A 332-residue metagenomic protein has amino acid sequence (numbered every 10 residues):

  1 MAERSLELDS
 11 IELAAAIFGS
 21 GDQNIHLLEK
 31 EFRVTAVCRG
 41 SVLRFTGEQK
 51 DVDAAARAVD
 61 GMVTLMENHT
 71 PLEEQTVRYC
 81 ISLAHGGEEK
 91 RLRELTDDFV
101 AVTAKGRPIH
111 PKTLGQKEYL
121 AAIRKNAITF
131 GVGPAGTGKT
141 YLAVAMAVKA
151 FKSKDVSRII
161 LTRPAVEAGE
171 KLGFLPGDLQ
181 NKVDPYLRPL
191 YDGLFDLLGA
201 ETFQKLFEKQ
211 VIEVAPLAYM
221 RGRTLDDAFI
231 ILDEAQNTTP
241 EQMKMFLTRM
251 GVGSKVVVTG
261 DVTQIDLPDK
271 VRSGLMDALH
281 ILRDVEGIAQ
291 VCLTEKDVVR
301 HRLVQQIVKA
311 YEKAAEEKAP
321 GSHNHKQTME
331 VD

Functional and structural regions predicted by a protein language model:
M1-A16: Short glycine-/aliphatic-rich beta-strand segments at the starts of folded cytosolic domains
A2, L6, T70, E88-L95 (+2 more regions): Intrinsically disordered, low-complexity mixed-charge segments
L13-K30: Short amphipathic alpha-helix segments
H26, F32-T35, S41: Compact, well-ordered interaction domains used in eukaryotic information-processing assemblies
V37-T96: Interdomain "pre-motor" coupling segment immediately N-terminal to P-loop NTPase/helicase cores
V42, A104-Q116, A122-L232, Q236-D332: Conserved helicase motor core of SF1/SF2 NTP-dependent helicases
R78-K112, K117, R124: Proteins enriched for Cys/Gly/acidic motifs involved in redox and nucleic-acid/cofactor modification
